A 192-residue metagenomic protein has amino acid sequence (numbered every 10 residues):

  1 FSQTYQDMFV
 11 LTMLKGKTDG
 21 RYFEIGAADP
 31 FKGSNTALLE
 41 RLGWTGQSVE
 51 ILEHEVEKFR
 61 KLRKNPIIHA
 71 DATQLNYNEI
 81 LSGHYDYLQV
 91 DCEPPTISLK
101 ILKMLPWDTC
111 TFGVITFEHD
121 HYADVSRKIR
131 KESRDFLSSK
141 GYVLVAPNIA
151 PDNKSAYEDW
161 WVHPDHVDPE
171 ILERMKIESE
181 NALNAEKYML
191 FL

Functional and structural regions predicted by a protein language model:
F1-N78: SAM cofactor-binding core of SAM-dependent methyltransferases, primarily the Rossmann-like beta-alpha-beta module
T36-T45, N65, G83-V90, P94-F191: Conserved acidic-Pro-Pro-aromatic motif
